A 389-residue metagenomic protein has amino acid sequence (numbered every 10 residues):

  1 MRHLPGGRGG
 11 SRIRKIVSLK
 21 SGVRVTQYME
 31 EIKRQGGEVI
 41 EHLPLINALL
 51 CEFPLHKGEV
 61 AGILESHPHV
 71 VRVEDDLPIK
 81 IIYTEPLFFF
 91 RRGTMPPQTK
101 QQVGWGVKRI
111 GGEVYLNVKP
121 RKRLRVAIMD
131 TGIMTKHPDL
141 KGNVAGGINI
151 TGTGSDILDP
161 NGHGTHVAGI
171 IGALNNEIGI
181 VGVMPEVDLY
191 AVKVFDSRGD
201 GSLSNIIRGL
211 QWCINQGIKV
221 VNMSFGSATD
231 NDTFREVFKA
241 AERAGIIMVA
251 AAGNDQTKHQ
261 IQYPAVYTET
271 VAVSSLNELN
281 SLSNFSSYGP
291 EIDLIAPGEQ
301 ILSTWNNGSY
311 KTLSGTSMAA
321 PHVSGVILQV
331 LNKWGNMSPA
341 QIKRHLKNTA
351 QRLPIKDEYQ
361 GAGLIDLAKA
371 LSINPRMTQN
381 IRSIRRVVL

Functional and structural regions predicted by a protein language model:
R2-P5, K57-V60, F89-I128, I148-P160 (+1 more regions): N-terminal domain-start motif of subtilase-like serine proteases
R2-P5, T26-Q102: Autoinhibitory propeptides
L4-L19: Short glycine-/aliphatic-rich beta-strand segments at the starts of folded cytosolic domains
Y115-V126, I133-G146, S155-S202, Y267-E269 (+2 more regions): Subtilisin-like serine protease catalytic core
I128, G169, D200-N222: Substrate-binding/charge-relay-adjacent region of secreted/lumenal peptidase catalytic domains
D130, Q262-N332, N336-N348, Y359: Extracellular S/T/G-rich loop segment that most often corresponds to the catalytic His/Ser-adjacent loop
N205, I214-F225, D232, A244 (+3 more regions): C-terminal subdomain of the subtilisin-like protease fold in secreted/lumenal serine endopeptidases
D230-M248: Catalytic-core regions built around general acid/base machinery
